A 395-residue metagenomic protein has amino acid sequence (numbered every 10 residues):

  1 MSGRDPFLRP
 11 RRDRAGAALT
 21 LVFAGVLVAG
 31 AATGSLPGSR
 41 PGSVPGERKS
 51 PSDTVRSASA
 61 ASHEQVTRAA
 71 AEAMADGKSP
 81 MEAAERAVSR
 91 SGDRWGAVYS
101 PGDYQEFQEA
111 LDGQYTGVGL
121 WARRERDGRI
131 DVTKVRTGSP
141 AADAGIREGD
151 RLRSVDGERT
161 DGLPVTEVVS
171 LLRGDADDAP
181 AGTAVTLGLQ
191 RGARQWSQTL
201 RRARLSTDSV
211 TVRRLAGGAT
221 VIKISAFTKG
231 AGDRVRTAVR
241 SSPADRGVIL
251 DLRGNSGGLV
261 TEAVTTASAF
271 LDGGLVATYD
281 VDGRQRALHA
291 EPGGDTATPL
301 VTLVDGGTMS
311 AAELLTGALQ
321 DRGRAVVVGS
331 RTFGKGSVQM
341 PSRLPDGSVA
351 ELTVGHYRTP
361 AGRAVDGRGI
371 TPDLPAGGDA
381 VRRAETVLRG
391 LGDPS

Functional and structural regions predicted by a protein language model:
M1-R124, R147, G162-R214, K223 (+3 more regions): Intrinsically disordered, Ser/Thr/Pro/Gly-rich linkers and terminal tails that flank and connect PDZ domains
D53-S57, A69-G77, D131, V135-G138 (+7 more regions): Second-shell loop/turn segments in exported
T137, E148-R151, A181, D272 (+2 more regions): Short, flexible surface segments
P140, R151, A184-T186, V349 (+1 more regions): Residue-level marker of beta-strand positions
A141-T166, I249-D251: Conserved PDZ fold ligand-binding element
P180-G334, Q339-M340: Cleft-lining beta-strand/loop regions that shape enzyme active-site pockets
V327-V328, T332-P360: BRCT (BRCA1 C-terminal) domain core and associated BRCT-interaction motifs
